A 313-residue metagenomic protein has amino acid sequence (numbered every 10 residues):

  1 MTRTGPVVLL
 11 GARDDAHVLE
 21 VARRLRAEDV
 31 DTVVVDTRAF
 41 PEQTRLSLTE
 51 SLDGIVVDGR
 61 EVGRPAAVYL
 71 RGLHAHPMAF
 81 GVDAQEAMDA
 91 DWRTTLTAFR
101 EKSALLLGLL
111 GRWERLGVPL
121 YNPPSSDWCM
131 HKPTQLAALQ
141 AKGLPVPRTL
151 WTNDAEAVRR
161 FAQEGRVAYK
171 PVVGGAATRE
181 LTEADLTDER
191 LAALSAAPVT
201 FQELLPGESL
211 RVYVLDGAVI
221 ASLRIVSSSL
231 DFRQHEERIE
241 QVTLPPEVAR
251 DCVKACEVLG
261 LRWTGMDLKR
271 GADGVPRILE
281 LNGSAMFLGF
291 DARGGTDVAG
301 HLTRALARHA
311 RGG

Functional and structural regions predicted by a protein language model:
R3-V8: Extreme N-terminal starter segment of soluble prokaryotic enzymes
A12-R24, V33-P145: Conserved N-proximal alpha/beta basic substrate-recognition cap immediately N-terminal to, or forming the N-lobe
L25, Q163-A255: Phosphate-binding site of ATP-dependent enzymes
D29, T49-S51, V214-A218, G271-G274: Short acidic-glycine loop/turn motifs at beta-strand connectors
P119, V167, T200, I220-A221 (+2 more regions): Protein kinase-like catalytic core scaffold
S125-E180: Loop-centered beta-sheet repeat module
E257, L261, R270-G313: C-terminal active-site "lid" helix and adjoining low-complexity regulatory extension at the edge of ATP-using catalytic
M266-L268: Hydrophobic residue at the +6 position relative to the catalytic HRD Asp in the kinase catalytic loop
